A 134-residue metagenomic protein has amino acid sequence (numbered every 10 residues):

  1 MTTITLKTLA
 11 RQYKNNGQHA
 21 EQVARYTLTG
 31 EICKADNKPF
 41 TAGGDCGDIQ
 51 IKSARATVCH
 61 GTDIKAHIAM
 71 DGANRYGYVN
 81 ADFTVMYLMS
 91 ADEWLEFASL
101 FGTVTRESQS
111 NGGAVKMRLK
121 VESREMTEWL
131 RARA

Functional and structural regions predicted by a protein language model:
M1-A134: Nucleic-acid endonuclease domains
